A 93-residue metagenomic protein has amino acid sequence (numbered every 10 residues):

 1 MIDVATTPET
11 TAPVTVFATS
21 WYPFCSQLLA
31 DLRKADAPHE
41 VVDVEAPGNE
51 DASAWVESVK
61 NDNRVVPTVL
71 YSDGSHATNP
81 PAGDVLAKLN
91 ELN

Functional and structural regions predicted by a protein language model:
I2-V42: Local sequence-structure signature of Cys/Sec-based thiol-disulfide redox active-site neighborhoods
P23, P47-G48, H76-A77: Glycine-/small-residue-rich active-site loops that bind phosphorylated ligands and cofactors
Q27-A30, D51-A54, P80: Generic recognition of short, well-ordered alpha-helical segments
A37-S53: Thiol-based oxidoreductase modules, predominantly thioredoxin-like and allied folds used for disulfide exchange
D51-K60, A87-L92: Short amphipathic alpha-helix with an adjacent loop that forms part of the alpha/beta core around
V59-V69: Structural micro-motif
L70-N93: Non-catalytic, surface beta->alpha helical segment in thiol-disulfide oxidoreductase systems
